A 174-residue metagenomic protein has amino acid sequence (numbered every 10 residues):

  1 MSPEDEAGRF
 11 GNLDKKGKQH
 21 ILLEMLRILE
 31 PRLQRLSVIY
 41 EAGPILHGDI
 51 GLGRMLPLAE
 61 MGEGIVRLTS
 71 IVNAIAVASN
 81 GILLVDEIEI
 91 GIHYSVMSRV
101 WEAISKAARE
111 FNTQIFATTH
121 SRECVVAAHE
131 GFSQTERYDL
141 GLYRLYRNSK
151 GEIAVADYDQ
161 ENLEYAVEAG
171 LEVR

Functional and structural regions predicted by a protein language model:
M1-I71, A76, I82, Y138-R174: Phosphate-coordinating catalytic segments in nucleotide- and nucleic-acid-processing enzymes
S79-G81, N112-F116: Loop/turn-to-beta-strand initiation segments
D86-I88: Walker B catalytic acidic pair
V100-I104: Conserved hydrophobic alpha-helix in the ABC-type ATPase nucleotide-binding domain
T118-H120: H-loop/switch region of ABC-family ATPase nucleotide-binding domains
V125-R137: Short regulatory helix/loop adjacent to the ATP-binding pocket of P-loop NTPases
